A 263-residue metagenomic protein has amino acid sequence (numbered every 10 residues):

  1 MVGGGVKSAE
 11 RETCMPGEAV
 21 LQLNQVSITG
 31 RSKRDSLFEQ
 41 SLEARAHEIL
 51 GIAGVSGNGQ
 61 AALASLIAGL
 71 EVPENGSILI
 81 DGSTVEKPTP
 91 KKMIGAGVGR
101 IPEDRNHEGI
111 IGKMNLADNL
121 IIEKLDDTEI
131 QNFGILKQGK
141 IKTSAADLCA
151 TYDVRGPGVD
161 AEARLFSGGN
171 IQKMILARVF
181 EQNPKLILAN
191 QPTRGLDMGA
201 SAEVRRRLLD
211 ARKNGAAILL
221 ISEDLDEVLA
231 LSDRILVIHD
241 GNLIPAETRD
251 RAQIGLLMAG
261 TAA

Functional and structural regions predicted by a protein language model:
M1-A263: Glycine-rich phosphate-binding loops of nucleotide-dependent enzymes
